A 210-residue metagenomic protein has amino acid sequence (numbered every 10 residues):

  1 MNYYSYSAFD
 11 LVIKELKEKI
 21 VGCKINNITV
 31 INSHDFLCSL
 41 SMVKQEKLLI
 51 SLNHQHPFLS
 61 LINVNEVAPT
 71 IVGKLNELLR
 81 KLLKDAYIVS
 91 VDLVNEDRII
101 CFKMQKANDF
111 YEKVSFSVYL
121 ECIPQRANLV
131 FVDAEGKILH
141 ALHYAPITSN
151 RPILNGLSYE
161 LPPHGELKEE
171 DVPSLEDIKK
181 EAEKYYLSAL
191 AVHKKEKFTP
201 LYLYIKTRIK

Functional and structural regions predicted by a protein language model:
M1-K210: Extended, highly charged segments
